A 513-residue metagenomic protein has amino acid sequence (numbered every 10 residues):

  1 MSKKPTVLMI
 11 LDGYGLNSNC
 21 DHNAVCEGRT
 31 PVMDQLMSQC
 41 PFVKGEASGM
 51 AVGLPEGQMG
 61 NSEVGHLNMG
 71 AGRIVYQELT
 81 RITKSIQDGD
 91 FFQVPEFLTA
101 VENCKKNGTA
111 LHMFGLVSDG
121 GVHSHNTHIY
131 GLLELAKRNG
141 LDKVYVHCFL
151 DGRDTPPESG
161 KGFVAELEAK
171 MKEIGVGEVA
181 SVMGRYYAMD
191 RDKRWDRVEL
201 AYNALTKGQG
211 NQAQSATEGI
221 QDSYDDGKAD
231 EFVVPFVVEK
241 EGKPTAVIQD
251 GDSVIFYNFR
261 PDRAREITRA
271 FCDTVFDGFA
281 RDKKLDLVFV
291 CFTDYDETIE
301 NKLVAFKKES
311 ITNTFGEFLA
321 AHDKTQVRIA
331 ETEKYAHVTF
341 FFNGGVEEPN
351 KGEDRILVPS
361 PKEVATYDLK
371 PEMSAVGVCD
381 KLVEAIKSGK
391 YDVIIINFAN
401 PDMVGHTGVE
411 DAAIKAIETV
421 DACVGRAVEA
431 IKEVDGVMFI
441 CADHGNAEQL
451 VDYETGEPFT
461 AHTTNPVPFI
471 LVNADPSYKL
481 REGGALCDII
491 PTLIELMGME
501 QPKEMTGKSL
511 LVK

Functional and structural regions predicted by a protein language model:
M1-K513: Feature captures the catalytic ectodomains and active-site-proximal regions of enzymes that hydrolyze or transfer
